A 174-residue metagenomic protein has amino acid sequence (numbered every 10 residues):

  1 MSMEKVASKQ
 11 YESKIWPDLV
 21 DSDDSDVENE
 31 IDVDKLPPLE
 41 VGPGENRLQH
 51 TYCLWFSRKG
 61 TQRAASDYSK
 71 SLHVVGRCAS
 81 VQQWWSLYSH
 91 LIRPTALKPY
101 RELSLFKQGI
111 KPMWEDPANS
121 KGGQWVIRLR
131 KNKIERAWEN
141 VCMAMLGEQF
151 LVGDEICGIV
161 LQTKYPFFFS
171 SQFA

Functional and structural regions predicted by a protein language model:
S2-A174: ADP-ribose/nucleotidyl-moiety interaction motifs
